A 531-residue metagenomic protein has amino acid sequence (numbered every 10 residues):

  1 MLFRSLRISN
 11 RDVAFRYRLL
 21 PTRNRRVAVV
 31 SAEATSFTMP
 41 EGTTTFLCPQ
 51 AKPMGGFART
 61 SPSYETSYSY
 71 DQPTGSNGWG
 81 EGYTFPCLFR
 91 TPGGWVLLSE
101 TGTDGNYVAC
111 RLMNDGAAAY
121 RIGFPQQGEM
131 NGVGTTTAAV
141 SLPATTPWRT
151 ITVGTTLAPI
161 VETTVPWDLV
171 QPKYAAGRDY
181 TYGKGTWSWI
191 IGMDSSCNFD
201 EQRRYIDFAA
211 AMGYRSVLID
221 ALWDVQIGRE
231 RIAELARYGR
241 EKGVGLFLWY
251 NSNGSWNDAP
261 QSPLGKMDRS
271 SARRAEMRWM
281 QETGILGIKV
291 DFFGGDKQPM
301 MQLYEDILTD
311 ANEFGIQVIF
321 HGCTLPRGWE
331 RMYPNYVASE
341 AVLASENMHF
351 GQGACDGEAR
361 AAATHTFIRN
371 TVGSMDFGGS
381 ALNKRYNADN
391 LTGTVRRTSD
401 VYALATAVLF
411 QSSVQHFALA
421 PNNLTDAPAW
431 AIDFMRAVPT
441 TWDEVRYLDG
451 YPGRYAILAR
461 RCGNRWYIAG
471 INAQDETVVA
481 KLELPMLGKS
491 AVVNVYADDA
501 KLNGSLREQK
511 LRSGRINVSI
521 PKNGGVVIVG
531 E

Functional and structural regions predicted by a protein language model:
M1-P166, L502-G504: N-terminal accessory beta-strand-rich subdomains and adjacent acidic, glycine-rich linkers that precede catalytic cores
L2, Q509-E531: C-terminal beta-strand-rich structural cap/linker in extracellular carbohydrate-active enzymes
Y17, A209, D291, V318 (+2 more regions): Conserved, mostly hydrophobic/aromatic
S141-S216: An acidic-aromatic substrate-binding cleft motif
A221-S399: Aromatic- and carboxylate-enriched substrate-binding clefts and catalytic-loop regions of carbohydrate-active enzymes
V401, A405-R446: Catalytic cores of secreted or luminal carbohydrate-active enzymes
Y451-G488, N523-V529: Carbohydrate-binding surface patches
